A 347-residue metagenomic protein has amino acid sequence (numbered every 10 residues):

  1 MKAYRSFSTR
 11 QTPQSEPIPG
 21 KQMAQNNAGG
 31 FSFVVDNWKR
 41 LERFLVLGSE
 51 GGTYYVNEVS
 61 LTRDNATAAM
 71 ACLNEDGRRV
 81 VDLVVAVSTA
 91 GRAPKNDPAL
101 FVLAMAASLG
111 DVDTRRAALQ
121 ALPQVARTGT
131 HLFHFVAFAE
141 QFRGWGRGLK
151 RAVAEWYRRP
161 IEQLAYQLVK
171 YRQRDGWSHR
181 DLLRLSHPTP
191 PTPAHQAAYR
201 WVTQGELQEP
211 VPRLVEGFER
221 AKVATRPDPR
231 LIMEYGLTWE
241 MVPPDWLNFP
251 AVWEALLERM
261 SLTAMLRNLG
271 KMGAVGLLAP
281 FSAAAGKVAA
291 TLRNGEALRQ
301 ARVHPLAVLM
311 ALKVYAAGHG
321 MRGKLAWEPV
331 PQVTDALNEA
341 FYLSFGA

Functional and structural regions predicted by a protein language model:
M1-G346: Long lumenal/extracellular ectodomains of secretory and single-pass membrane proteins
